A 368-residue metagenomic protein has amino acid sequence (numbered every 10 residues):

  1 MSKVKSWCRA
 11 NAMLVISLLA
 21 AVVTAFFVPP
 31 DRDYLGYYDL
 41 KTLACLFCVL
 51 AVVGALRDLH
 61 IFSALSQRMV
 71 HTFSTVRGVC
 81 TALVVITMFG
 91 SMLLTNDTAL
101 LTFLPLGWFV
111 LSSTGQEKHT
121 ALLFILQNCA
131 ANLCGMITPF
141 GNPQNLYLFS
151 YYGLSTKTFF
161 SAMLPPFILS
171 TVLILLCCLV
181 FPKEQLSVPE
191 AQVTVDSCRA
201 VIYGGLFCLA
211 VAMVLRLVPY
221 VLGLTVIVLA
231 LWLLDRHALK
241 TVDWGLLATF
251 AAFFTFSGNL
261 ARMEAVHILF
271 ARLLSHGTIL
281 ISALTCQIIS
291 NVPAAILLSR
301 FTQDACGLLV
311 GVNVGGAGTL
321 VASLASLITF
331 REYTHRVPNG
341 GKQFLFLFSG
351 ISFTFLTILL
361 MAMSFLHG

Functional and structural regions predicted by a protein language model:
S2, Q67, V180-G204, R236-K240: Flexible interhelical linker loops that connect adjacent transmembrane helices in multi-pass membrane transporters
K3-A10, R32-T42, L154-P166, Q192-S197 (+5 more regions): Interfacial loop-to-helix junctions that mark the boundaries of transmembrane helices in multi-pass membrane
K3-D33, C45-H60, L179-K183, L209-H237 (+3 more regions): Structural signal for alpha-helical transmembrane segments and their membrane-water exit/capping regions in multi-pass
Y37, L59, S63-R68, L206-Q303: Transmembrane helical segments that form the transport core of multi-pass membrane transport proteins
D39-T42, H71-V84, S113-F124, S197-V201 (+2 more regions): Membrane-interfacial loop-to-helix junctions in multi-pass transporters
L83-V85, F89-L133, I296-V310, P338-Q343 (+1 more regions): Hydrophobic transmembrane alpha-helices that form the pore/transport pathway of multi-pass ion and small-solute
G115-K183, V188-Q192, T329-L359: Membrane-core helix-loop-helix motifs of multi-pass transport proteins
F160-T171, L280-G368: C-terminal transmembrane helix pair
